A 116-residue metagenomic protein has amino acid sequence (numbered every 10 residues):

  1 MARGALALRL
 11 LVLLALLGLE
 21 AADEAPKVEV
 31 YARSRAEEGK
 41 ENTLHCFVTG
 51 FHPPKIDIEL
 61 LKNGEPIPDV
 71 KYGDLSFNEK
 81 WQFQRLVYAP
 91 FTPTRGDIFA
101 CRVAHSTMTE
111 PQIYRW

Functional and structural regions predicted by a protein language model:
M1-W116: Terminal anchoring/processing modules of extracellular glycoproteins
